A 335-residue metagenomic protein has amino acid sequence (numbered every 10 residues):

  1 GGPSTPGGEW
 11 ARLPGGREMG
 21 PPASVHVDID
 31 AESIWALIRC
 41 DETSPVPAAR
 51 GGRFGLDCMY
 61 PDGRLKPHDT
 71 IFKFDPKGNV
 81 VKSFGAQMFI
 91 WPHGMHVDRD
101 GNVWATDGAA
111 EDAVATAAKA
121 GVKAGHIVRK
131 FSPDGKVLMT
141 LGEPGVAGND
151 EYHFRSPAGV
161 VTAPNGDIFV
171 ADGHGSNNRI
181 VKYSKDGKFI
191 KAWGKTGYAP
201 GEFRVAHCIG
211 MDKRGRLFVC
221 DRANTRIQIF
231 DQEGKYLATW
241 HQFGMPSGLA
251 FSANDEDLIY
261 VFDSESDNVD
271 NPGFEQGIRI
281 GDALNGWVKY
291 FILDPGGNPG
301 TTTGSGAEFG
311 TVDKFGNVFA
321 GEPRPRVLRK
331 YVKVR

Functional and structural regions predicted by a protein language model:
G1-R335: Eukaryotic scaffold repeat domains enriched in small/polar residues
